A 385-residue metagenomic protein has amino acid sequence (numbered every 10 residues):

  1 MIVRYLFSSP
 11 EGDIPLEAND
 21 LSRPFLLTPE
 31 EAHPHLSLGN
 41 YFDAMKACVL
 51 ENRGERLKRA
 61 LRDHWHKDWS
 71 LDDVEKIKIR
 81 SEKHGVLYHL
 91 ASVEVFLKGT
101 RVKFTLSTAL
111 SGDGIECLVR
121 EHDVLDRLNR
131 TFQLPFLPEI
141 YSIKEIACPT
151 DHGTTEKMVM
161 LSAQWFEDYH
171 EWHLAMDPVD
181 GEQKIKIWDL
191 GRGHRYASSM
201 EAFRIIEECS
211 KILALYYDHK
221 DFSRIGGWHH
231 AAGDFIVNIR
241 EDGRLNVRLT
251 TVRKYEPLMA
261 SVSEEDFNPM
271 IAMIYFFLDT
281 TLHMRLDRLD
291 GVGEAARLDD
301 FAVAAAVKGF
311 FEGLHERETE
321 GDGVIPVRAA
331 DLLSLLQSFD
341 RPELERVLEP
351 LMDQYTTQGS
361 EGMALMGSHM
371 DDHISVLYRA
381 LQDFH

Functional and structural regions predicted by a protein language model:
M1-P29, L286-H385: Helical subdomain adjoining the active site within ATP-dependent kinase catalytic cores
I2-K46, S142-T154, M158-V159, S199 (+1 more regions): Extended charged low-complexity segments that act as oligomerization/scaffolding linkers
L16, L21-T100: ATP-binding glycine-rich phosphate-binding loop
D63, L110-I140, I146-D151, M200-R204: A conserved alpha-helical element in kinase catalytic cores
K78-R130: ATP-binding glycine-rich loop module of kinase domains
E139-R204: Conserved structural core of kinase catalytic domains
G193-W228, D242: Conserved kinase catalytic-core segment
F222-R297: Catalytic activation segment of kinase domains across protein kinase-like and atypical kinase folds
